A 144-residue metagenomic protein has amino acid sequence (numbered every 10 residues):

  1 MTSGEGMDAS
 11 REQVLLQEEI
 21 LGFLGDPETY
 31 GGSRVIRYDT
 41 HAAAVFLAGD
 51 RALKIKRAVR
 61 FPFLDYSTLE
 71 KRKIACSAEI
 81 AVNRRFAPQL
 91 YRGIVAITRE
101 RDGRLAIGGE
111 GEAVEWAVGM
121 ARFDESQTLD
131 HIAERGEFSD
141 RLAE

Functional and structural regions predicted by a protein language model:
T2-F23: Cysteine-rich, disulfide-bonded extracellular modules and peptides in secreted proteins and receptor ectodomains
L16-E144: Conserved ATP-binding subdomain of kinase catalytic cores across diverse folds
